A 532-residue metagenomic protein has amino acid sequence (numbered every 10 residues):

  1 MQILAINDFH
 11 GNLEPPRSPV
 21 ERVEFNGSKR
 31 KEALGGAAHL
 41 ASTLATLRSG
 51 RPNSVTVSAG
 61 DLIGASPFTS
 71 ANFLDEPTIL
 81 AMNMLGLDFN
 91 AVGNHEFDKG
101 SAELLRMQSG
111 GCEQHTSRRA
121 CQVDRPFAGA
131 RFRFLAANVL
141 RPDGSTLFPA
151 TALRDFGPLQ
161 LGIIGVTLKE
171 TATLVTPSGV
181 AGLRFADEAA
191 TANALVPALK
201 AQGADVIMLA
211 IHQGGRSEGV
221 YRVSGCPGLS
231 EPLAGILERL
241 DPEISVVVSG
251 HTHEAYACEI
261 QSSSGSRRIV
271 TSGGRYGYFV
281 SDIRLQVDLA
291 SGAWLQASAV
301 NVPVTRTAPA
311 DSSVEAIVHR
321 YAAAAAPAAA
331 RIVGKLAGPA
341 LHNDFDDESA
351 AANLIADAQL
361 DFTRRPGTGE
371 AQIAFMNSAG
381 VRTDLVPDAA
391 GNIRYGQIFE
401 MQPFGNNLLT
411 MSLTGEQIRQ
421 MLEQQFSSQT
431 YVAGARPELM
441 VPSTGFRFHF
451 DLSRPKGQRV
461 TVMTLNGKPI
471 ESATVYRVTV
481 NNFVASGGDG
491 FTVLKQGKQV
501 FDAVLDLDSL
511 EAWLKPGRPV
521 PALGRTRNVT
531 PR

Functional and structural regions predicted by a protein language model:
M1-I6, S28-A37, R48-R51, K200 (+2 more regions): Non-catalytic terminal accessory segments
M1-T307, A350-D361, G367, A374 (+5 more regions): Acidic, metal/ion-coordinating pockets
